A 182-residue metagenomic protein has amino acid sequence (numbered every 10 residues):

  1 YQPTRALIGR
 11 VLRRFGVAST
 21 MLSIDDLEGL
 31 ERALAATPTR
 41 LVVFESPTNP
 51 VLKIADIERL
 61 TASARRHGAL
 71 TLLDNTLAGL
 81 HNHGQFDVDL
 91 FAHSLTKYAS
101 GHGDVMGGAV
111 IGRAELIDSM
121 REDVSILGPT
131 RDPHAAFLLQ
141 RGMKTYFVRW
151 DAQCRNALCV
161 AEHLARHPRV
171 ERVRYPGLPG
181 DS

Functional and structural regions predicted by a protein language model:
Y1-H167, R174, P179-G180: Conserved PLP-enzyme active-site core in the AAT-like
